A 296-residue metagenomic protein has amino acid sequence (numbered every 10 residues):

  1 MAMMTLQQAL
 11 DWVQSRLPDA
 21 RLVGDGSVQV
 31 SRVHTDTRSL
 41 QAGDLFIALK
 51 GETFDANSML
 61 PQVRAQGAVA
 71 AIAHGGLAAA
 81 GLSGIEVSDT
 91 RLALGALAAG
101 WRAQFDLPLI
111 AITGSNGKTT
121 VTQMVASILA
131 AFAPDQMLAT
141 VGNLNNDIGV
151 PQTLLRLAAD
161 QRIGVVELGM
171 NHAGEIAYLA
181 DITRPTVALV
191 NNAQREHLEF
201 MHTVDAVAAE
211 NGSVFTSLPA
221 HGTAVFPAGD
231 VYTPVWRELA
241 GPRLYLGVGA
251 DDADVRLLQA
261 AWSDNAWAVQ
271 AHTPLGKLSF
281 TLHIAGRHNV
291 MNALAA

Functional and structural regions predicted by a protein language model:
M1-A96, G100, L258, A285 (+2 more regions): N-terminal leader/targeting and accessory segments in enzymes
A20-L22, G84, M137, R243-Y245 (+1 more regions): Generic structural signal for residues in well-ordered beta-strands
G26, S88, V141, G247-G249 (+1 more regions): Residues at the C-termini of beta-strands that transition into short coil/loop
Q29, Q41-A42, G67, A80 (+6 more regions): Residue-level preference for short coil/turn positions at secondary-structure junctions
S31-V33, A173-I176, V255-R256: Glycine-rich, charged/polar anion/phosphate-binding loops that engage phosphate groups from diverse ligands
G51-F54, S88, S115, L144 (+4 more regions): Short, surface-exposed acidic/glycine-rich loop or hinge patches that mediate macromolecular interfaces
A73, L77-G81, V187-A295: Acidic, Mg2+-coordinating active-site environments of NTP-dependent enzymes
A93-A228, P234-G241: Phosphate-binding loop of NTP-binding sites
